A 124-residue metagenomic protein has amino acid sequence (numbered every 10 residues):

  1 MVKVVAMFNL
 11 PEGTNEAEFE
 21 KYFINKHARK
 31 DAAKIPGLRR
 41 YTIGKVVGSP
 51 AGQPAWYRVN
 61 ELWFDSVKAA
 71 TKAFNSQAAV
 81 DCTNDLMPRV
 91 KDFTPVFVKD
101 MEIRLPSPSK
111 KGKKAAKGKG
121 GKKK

Functional and structural regions predicted by a protein language model:
M1-K124: Macromolecular interaction modules
